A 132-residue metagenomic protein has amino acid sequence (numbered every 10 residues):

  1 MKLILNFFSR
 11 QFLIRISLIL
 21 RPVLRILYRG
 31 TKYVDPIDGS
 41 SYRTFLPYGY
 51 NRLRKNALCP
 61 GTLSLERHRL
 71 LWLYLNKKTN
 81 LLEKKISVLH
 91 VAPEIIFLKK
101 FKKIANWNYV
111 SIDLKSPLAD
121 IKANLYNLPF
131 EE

Functional and structural regions predicted by a protein language model:
K2-P129: Conserved N-terminal segment of class I S-adenosyl-L-methionine
E132: Active-site acidic short loop of glycosyltransferases
